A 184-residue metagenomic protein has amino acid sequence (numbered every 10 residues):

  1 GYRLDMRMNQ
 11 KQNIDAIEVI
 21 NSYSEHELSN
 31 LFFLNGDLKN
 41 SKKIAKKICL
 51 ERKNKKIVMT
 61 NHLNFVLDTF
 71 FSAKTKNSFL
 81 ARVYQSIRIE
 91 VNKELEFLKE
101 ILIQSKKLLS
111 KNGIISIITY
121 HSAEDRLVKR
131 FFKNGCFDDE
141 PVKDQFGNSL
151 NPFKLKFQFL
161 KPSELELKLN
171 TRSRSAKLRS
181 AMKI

Functional and structural regions predicted by a protein language model:
G1-I184: S-adenosyl-L-methionine-dependent methyltransferase catalytic core, i.e., the SAM/SAH-binding region
